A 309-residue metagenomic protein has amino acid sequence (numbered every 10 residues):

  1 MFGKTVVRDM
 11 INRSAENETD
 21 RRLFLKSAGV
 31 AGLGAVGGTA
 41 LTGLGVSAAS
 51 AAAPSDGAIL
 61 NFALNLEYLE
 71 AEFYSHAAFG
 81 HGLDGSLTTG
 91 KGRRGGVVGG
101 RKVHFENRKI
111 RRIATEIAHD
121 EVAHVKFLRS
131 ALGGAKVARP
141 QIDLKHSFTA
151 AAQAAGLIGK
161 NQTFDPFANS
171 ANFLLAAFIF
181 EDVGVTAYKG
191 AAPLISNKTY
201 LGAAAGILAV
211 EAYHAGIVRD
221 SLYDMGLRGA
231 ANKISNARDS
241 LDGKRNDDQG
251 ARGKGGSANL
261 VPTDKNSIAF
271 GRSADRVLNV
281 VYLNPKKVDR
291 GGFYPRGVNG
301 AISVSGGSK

Functional and structural regions predicted by a protein language model:
F2-T19, G29-V30, L41-K309: All-alpha RGS (Regulator of G-protein Signaling) helical domain and cognate RGS-like helical scaffolds
D20-V36: N-terminal export leaders
